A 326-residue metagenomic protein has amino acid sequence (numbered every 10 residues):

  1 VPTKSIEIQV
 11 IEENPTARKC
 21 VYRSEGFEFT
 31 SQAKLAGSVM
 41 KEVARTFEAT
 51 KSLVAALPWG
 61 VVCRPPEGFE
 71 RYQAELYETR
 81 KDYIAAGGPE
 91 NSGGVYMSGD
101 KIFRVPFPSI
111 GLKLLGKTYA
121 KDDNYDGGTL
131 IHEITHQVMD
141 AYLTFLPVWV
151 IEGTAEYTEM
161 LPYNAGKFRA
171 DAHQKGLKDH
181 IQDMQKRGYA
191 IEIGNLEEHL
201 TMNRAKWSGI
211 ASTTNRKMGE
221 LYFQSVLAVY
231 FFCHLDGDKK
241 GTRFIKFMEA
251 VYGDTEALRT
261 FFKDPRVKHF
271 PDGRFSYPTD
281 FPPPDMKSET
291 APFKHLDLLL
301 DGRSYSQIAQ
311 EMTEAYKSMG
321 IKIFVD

Functional and structural regions predicted by a protein language model:
V1-E13: N-terminal pre-domain segments of enzymes
P15, A86, N91-I110, Y125 (+1 more regions): Acidic/His/Gly-enriched intrinsically disordered linker/tail segments that often contain short helix/coil "MoRF-like"
T16-V148, N164, P292: Juxtacatalytic substrate-recognition/specificity segment
